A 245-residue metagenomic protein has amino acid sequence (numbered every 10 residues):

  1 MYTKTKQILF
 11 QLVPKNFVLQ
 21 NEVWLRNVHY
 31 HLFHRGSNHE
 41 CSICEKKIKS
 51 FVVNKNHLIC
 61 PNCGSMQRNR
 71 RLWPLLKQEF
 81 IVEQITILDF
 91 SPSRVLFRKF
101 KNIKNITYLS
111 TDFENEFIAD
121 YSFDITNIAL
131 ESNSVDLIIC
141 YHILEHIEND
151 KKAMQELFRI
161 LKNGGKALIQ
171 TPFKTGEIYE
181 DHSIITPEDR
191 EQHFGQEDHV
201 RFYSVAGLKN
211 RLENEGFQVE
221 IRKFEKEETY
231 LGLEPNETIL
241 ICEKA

Functional and structural regions predicted by a protein language model:
Y2-E131, K223-A245: Conserved N-terminal segment of class I S-adenosyl-L-methionine
T3, R26-G36, E148-L157, K162 (+1 more regions): S-adenosyl-L-methionine-dependent methyltransferase catalytic module, highlighting the catalytic core
I138-I139: Hydrophobic beta-strand segment of the Class I
H142-H146: Short catalytic micro-motifs in class I SAM-dependent methyltransferases
